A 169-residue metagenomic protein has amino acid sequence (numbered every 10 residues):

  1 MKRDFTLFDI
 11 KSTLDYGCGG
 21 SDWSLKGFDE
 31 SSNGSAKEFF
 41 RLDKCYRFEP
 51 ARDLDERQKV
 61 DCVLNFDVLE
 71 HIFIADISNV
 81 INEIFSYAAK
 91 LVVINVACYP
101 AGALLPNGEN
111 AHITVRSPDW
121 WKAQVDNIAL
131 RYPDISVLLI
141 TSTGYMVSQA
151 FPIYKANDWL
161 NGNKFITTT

Functional and structural regions predicted by a protein language model:
M1-I10: Conserved alpha-helix/loop element of class I SAM-dependent methyltransferases that forms part of the SAM/SAH-binding
I10-G20: Conserved class I S-adenosyl-L-methionine
L14, L69-E70: Residue-level micro-sites within transmembrane alpha helices that shape and flank functional polar/acidic positions
G20-K26, F40-R41, A51-V60, L64-N65 (+1 more regions): S-adenosyl-L-methionine-dependent methyltransferase catalytic module, highlighting the catalytic core
D29-S35, F40-D43: Conserved S-adenosyl-L-methionine
K44-F48: Conserved SAM-binding motif I beta-strand of class I
